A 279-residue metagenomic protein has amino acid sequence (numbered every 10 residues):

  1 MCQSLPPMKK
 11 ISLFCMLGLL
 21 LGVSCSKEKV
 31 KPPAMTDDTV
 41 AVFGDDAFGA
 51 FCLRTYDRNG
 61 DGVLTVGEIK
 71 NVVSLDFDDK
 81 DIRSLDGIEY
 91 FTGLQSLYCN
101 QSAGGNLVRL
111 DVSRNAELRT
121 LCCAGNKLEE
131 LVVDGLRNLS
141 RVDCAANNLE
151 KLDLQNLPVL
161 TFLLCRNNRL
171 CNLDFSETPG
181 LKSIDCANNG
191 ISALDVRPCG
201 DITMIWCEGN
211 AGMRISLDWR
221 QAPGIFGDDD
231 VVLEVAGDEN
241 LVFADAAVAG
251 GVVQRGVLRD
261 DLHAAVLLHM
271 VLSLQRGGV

Functional and structural regions predicted by a protein language model:
M1-P32: Bacterial Sec-dependent N-terminal signal peptides
S4-L5, G22-S24, E150, D229 (+3 more regions): Short, low-complexity, intrinsically disordered N-terminal modules that encode targeting/processing signals
L17, C25-G105, A116, R137 (+4 more regions): N-terminal capping/linker segments that flank leucine-rich repeat
L75, L97-N100, R119-C123, V142-C144 (+3 more regions): Conserved hydrophobic beta-strand positions in leucine-rich repeat
K80, S102-G105, N126, N147 (+3 more regions): Consensus "Asn ladder" position of solenoid repeat domains
L85-I88, L107-V112, L131, L152-L154 (+3 more regions): Canonical leucine-rich repeat
C171, S176-M213: Ankyrin-repeat and related helical/solenoid repeat scaffolds used for protein-protein interactions
D229, E239-N240, A246, R255 (+3 more regions): Alpha-helix boundary/capping motif
